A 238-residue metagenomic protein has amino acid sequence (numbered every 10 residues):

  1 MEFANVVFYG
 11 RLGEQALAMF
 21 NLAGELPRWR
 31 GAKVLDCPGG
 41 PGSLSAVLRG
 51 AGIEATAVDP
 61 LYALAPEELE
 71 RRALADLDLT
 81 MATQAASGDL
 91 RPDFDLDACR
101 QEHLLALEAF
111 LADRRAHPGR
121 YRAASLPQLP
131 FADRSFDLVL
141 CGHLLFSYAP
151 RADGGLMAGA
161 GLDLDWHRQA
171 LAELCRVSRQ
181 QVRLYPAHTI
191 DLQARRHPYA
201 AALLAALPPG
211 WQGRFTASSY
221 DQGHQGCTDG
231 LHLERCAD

Functional and structural regions predicted by a protein language model:
M1-G31, S43, G50-A51, A63-L74: Class I SAM-dependent methyltransferase Rossmann-like catalytic core, especially the SAM/SAH-binding loop
L35-G42: Class I SAM-dependent methyltransferase "Motif I" SAM/SAH-binding loop
G50-G119: Class I S-adenosyl-L-methionine-dependent methyltransferase module
H117-L129: Conserved SAM-binding strand-loop segment of SAM-dependent methyltransferases
P127-L140: A short acidic, Gly/Pro-enriched loop at the edge of an enzyme's catalytic core that lines a small-molecule cofactor
G142-L145: Residues lining the SAM
A158-Q180: A short glycine-rich, Lys/Arg-flanked "PGG" loop and its adjoining helix->strand segment in the class I
I190-D238: Class I S-adenosyl-L-methionine
